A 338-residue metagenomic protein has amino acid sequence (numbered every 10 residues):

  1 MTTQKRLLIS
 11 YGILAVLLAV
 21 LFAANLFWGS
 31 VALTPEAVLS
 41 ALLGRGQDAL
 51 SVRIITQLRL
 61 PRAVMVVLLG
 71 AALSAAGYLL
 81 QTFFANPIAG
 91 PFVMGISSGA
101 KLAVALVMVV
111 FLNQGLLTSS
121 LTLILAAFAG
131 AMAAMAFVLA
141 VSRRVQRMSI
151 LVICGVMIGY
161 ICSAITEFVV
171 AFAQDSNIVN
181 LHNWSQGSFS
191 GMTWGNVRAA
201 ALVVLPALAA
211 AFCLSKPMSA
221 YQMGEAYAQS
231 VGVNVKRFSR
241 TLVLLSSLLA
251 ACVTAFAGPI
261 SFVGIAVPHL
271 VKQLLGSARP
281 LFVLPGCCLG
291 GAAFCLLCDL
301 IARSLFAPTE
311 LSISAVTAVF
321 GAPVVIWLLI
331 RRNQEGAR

Functional and structural regions predicted by a protein language model:
M1-R338: Alpha-helical transmembrane segments in inner-membrane proteins
